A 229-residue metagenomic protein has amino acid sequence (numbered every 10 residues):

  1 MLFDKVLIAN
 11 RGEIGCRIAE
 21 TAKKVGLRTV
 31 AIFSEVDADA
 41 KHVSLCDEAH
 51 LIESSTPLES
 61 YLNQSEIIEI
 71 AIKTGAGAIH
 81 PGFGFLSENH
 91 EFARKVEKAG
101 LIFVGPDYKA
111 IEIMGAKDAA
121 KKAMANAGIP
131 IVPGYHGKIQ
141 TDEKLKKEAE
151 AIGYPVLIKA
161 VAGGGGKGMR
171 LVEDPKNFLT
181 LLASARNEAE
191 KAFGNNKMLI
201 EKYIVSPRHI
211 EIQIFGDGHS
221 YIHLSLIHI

Functional and structural regions predicted by a protein language model:
M1-I227: N-terminal beta-alpha lobe that positions the nucleotide/phosphoryl donor in ATP/NTP-coupled carboxylate activation
